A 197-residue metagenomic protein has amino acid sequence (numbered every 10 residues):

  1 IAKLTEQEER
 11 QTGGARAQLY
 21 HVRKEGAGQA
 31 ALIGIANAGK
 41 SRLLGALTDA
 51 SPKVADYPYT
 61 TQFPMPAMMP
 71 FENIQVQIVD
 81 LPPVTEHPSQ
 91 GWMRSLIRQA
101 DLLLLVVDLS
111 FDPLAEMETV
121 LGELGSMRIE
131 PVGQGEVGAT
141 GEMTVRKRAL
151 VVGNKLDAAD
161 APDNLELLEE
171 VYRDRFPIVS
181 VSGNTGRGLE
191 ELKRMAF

Functional and structural regions predicted by a protein language model:
I1-L114: Conserved G1/Walker A P-loop phosphate-binding module
A2-E6, G45, E118, G122 (+2 more regions): Solvent-exposed alpha-helical segments within well-ordered globular domains of core cellular machineries
G14-V22, P131-M143: Short helix/loop segment immediately N-terminal to the Walker
T61, Q134, M143, V179-S182: Interdomain boundary/hinge elements
V84-T85, Q99-A139, L156-P162, N184-G186: Conserved Switch II/interswitch segment of TRAFAC-class P-loop GTPases
I97-R98, M143-V145: Short, conserved loop/helix-junction motifs that constitute active-site signature segments in enzyme catalytic cores
L103-L104, A149-V151: Short, well-ordered beta-strand core segments
V145-L150, L156-F197: Canonical P-loop GTPase G-domain recognition
